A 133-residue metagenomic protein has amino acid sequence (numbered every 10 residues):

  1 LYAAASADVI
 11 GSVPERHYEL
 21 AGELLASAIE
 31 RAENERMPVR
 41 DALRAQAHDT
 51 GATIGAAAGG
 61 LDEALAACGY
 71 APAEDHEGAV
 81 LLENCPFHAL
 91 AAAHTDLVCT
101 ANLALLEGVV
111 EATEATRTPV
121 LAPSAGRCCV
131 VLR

Functional and structural regions predicted by a protein language model:
A3-A58, T100: Amphipathic alpha-helical dimerization/coiled-coil segments that flank or bridge DNA-binding/regulatory modules
E15-H17, A93-L97, L132: Surface-exposed beta-strand edges and their flanking turn/coil or helix-capping segments
A26, D62, A66, L103-E111: Generic solvent-exposed, charged/amphipathic alpha-helical segments that serve as macromolecular interface scaffolds
E33-A93: Amphipathic interaction/junction segments at domain boundaries or subunit interfaces
A71-A125: Short, hydrophobic/π-rich interface segment
R127-R133: Short, basic/aromatic-enriched C-terminal tail that caps enzymatic domains
